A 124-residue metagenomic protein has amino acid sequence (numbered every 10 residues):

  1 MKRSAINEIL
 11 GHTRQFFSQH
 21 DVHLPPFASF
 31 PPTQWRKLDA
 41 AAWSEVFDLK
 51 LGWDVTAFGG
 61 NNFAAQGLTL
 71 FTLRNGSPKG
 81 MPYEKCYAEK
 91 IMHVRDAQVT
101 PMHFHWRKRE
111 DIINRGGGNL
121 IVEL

Functional and structural regions predicted by a protein language model:
M1-A88, P101: A short, N-terminal "cap"/entry segment at the start of jelly-roll beta-barrel domains of the cupin/DSBH fold
L70, I91-H93, D111: Conserved hydrophobic/aromatic beta-strand scaffold that supports enzyme active sites
G76-P78, A97-E110: Short secondary-structure capping micro-motifs at structural edges
E84, M92-R95: Structural recognition of beta-strand segments within beta-rich domains
E84-C86, H105-W106, N114: Short glycine/proline-enriched turns and hinge-like loops at secondary-structure junctions
R95-D96, K108-E110, N114-L124: Glycine- and acidic-residue-biased ligand/ion/polar-headgroup-sensing regions
